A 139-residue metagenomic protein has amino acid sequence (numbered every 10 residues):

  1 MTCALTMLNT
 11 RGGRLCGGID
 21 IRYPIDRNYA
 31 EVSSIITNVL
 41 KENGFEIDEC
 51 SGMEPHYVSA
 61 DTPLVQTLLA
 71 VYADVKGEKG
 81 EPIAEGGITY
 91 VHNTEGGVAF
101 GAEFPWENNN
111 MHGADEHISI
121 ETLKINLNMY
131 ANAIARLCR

Functional and structural regions predicted by a protein language model:
M1-C3, N9, E46-R139: An extended, acidic, His-containing surface patch that forms the Zn2+-binding/catalytic region of metallohydrolases
M1-R27: Midchain, well-structured core segments that form catalytic/ion-binding scaffolds
R11, V39-K41, H92: A generic structural signal for short, solvent-exposed coil/turn residues that cap or connect secondary-structure
R14-C16, E42, E95-G97: Active-site lining segments that contact anionic ligands and/or coordinate catalytic metals
R22-Y29, E54-V58: Short, surface-exposed loop/turn motifs that are enriched in glycine and acidic residues and include a nearby proline
N28-V32, N109: Extended hydrophobic-aromatic, low-complexity segments
E31-K41: Short amphipathic alpha-helices in soluble, non-transmembrane regions that often serve as interface/regulatory elements
